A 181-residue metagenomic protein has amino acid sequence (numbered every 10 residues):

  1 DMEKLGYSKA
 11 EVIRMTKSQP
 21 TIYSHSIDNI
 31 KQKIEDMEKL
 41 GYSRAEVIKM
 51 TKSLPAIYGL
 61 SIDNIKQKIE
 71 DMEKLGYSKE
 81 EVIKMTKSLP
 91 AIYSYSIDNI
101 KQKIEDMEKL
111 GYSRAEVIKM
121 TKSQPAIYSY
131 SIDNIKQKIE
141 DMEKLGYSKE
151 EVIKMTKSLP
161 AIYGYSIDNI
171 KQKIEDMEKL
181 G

Functional and structural regions predicted by a protein language model:
D1-G181: Long amphipathic alpha-helical repeat/alpha-solenoid cores
